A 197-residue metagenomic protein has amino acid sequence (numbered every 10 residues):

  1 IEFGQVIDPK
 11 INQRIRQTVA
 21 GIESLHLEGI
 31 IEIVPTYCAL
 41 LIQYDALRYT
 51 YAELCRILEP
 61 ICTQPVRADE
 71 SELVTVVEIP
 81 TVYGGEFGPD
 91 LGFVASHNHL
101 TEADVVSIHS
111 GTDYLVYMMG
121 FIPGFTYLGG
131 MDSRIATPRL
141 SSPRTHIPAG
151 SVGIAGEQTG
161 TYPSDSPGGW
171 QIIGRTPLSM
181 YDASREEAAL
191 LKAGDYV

Functional and structural regions predicted by a protein language model:
I1-V197: Glycine-rich active-site loops that engage anionic ligands at enzyme catalytic sites
